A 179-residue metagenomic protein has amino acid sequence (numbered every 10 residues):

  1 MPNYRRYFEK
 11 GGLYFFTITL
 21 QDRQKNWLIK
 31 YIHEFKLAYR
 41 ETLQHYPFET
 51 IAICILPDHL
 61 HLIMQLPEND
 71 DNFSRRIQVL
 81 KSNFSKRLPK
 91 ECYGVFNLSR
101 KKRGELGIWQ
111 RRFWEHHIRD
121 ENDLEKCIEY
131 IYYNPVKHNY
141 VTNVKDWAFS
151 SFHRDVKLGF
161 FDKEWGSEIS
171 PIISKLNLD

Functional and structural regions predicted by a protein language model:
M1-D179: Short catalytic/metal-binding and nucleic-acid-binding patches
